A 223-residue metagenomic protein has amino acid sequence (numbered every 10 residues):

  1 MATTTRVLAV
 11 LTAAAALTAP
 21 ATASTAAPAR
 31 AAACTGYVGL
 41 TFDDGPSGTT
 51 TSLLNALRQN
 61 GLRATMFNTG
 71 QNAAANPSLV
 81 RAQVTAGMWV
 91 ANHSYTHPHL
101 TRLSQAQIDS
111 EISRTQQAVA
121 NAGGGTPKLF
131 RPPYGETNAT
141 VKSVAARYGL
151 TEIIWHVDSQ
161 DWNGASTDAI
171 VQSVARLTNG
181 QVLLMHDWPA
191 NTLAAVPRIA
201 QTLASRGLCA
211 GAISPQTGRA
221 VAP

Functional and structural regions predicted by a protein language model:
M1-P28: Secretory targeting and sorting signals
P28-L103, Q107-A118, Q216-G218: Active-site beta->alpha N-cap acidic-glycine motif
V38-F42, A64-N68, W89-S94, K128-P132 (+3 more regions): Structural recognition of the beta-strand scaffold that forms the well-ordered cores of secreted hydrolase catalytic
S47-T49, A74, H97-P98, E136-T140 (+2 more regions): Active-site environment of divalent metal-dependent phosphoester hydrolases
S52-N55, S78, A82, S110 (+5 more regions): Alpha-helical scaffolding segments of alpha/beta enzyme cores, especially the outer helices of TIM-barrel or partial
N55-T65, W89, P98, Q105-N138 (+2 more regions): CE4/NodB-like, metal-dependent polysaccharide N-deacetylase domain that modifies extracellular/periplasmic N-acetylated
A56, N60, A73-A75, N191-P223: C-terminal domain-boundary segment and adjacent tail
E136-L177, L208-R219: His/Asp/Glu-enriched short active-site or ligand-binding loop at hydrolase and phosphoryl-transfer sites
